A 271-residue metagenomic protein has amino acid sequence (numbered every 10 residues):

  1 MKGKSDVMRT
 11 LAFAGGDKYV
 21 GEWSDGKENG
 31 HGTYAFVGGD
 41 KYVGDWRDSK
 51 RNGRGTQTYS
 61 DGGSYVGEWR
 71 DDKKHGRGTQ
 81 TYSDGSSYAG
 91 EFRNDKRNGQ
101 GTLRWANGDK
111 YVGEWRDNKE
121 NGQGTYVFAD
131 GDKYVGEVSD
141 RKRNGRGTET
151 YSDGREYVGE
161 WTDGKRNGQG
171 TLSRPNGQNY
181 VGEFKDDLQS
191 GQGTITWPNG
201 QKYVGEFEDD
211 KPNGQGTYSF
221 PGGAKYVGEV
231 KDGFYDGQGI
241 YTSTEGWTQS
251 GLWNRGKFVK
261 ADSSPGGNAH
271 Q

Functional and structural regions predicted by a protein language model:
M1-K4, A14, S264-P265: N-terminal leader/linker segments that initiate helical-solenoid repeat arrays
M1-S5, K18-N29, K41-N52, Y65-H75 (+8 more regions): Conserved anchor residues at repeat-unit boundaries in beta-strand-based tandem repeats, strongest for the MORN repeat
S5-D6, H270: Acidic, proline/serine/threonine- and glycine-rich low-complexity intrinsically disordered segments
D6-V7, A106, V127, E156: Acidic, Ala/Val/Gly-enriched low-complexity intrinsically disordered segments
T10, S24-N29, T33, K50 (+13 more regions): Threonine-centered tandem repeat motifs in low-complexity domains
F13, Y34-F36, Y59, Y82 (+7 more regions): Aromatic (phenylalanine/tyrosine) cluster motif
K257-Q271: Terminal, low-structured helical/coil segments at or just beyond the last alpha-helical repeat
